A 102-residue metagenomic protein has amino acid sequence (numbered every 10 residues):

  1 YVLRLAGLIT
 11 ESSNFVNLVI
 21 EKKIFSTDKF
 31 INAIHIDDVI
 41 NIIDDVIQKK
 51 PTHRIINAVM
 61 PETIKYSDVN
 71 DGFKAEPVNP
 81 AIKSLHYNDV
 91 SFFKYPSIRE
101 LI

Functional and structural regions predicted by a protein language model:
Y1-E11: Conserved beta-loop-beta element that borders a ligand/cofactor-binding pocket
L3, A58, Y95: Hydrophobic residues at beta-strand termini and immediately following loops that shape nucleotide-binding pockets
A6, F30, V78: Glycine/small-residue-rich pyrophosphate-binding loop that anchors the diphosphate of NDP-sugar donors
T10-I24, D28-I56: Alpha-helical substrate-binding/gating segment
I31-D37, I64, I82, P96: Residue-level signal for the nucleotide or nucleotide-sugar donor/cofactor binding architecture
V39, I43, A58, V69 (+2 more regions): Non-catalytic, hydrophobic alpha-helical segments
Q48, K74-I102: C-terminal amphipathic/interface module of NAD(P)-dependent oxidoreductases and related NAD-binding regulators
P61: Conserved short acidic donor-positioning loop in nucleotide-sugar-dependent glycosyltransferases
